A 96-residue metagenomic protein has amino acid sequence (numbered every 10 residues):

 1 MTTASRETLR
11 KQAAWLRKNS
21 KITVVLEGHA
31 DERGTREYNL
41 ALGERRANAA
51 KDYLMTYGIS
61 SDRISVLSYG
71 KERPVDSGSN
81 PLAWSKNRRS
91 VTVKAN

Functional and structural regions predicted by a protein language model:
M1-E27, K51-M55, S61, T92-N96: Periplasmic peptidoglycan-binding/anchoring modules of Gram-negative envelope and division proteins
H29-N96: Periplasmic OmpA-like peptidoglycan-binding domain that tethers envelope proteins to the cell wall
